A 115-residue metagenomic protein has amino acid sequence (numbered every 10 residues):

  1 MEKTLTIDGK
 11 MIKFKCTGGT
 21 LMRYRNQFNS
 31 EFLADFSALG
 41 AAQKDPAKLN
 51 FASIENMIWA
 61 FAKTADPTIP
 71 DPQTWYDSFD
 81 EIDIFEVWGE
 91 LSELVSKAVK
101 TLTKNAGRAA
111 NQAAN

Functional and structural regions predicted by a protein language model:
M1-M11, S30-A52, T64-N115: Charged interaction scaffolds used for protein-protein
F14-C16: Short capping micro-motif at the N-terminus of alpha-helices
G18-F28: N-terminal first-folded block
